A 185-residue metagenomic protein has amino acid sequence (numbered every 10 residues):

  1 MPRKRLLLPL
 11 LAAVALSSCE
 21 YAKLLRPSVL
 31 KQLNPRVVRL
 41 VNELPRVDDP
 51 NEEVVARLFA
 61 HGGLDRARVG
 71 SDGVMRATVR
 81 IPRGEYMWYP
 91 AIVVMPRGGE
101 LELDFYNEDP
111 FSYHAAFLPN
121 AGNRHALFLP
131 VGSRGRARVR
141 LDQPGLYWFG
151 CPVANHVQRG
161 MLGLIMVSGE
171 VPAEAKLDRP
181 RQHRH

Functional and structural regions predicted by a protein language model:
M1-L7: Bacterial N-terminal signal peptides that target proteins for export
P9-A15: Bacterial N-terminal signal peptides
E20-P82, V131, R140, H156-H185: Extracytoplasmic/periplasmic copper-protein system
R66-R68, D72-R76, P90-F111, G135-Q143 (+1 more regions): Beta-strand cores of secreted/periplasmic/IMS beta-sandwich domains, seen most often in copper-related folds
E85-W88: Short alpha-helix capping/helix-loop boundary micro-motifs
D104-S133, Q158-L164: Histidine- and aromatic-enriched segments that form or immediately flank copper-ligand environments
A116-W148, E174-H185: Extracytoplasmic beta-sandwich strand-turn segments characteristic of Greek-key/jelly-roll folds
P152-A154: Beta-strand-rich extracellular modules
